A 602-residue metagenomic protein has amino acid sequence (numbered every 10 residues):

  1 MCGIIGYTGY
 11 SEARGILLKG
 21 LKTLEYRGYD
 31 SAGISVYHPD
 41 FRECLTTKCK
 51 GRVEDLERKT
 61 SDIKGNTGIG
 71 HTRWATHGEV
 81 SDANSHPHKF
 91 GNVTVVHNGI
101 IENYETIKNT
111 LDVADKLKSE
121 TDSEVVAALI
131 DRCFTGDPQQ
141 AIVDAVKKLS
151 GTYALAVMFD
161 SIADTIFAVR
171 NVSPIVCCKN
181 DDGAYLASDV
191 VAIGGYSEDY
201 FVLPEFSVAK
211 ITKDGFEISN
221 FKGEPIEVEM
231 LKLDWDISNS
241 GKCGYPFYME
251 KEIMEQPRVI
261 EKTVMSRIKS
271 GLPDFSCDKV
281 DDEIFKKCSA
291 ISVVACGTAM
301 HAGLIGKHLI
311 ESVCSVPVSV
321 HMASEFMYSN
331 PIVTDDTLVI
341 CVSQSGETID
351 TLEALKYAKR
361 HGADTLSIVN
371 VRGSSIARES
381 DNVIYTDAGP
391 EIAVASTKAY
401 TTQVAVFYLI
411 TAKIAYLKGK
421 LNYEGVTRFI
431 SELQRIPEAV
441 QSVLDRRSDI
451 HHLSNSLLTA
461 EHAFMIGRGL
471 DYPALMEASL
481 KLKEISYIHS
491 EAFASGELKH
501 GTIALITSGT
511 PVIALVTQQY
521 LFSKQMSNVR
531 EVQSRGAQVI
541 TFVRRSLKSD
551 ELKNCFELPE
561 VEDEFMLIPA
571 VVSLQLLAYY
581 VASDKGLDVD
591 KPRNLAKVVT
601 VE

Functional and structural regions predicted by a protein language model:
M1-K242, P246-F247, R258-M265, K269-S289 (+4 more regions): Conserved short alpha-helical segments that host acidic/polar catalytic motifs at enzyme active sites
H97-I101, E252, Y416: Charged/polar interaction segments and conserved charged motifs
S161-I162, S173, D181, Y200-G244 (+2 more regions): A SIS-like phosphosugar-recognition module
